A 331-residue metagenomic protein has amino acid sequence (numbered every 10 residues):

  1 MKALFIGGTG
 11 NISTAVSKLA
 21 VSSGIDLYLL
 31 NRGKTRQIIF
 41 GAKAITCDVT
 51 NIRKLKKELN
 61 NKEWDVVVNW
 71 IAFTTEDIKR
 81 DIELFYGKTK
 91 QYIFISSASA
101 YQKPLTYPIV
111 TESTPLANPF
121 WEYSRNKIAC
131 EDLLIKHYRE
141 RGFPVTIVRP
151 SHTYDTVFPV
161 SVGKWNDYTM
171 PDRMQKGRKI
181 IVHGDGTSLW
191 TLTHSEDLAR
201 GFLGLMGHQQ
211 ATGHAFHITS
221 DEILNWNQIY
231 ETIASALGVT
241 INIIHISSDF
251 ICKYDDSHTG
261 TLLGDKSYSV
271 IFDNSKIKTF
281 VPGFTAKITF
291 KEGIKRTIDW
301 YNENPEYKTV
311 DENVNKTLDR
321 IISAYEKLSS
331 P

Functional and structural regions predicted by a protein language model:
A3-S23: N-terminal Rossmann NAD(P)H-binding glycine-rich loop of SDR-like oxidoreductase domains
S97-E122, K136-R141: Active-site "gating" loop of Rossmann-like NAD(P)-dependent oxidoreductase/epimerase domains
P119-I147, Q175: Active-site Tyr-X1-5-Lys
E140-L189, T232-S235: NAD(P)-dependent short-chain dehydrogenase/reductase
V162-M170, H183-M206, G213-H214, E292: Substrate-positioning beta->alpha
K176, G204-L263, N274, R296 (+1 more regions): Mid/C-terminal beta-alpha module of Rossmann-like enzyme folds, strongest in SDR-family dehydrogenases/epimerases
S195, C252-F284, E303-Y307: Conserved C-terminal active-site "lid" loop/helix of NAD(P)H-dependent oxidoreductases that clamps the redox cofactor
I288-P331: Amphipathic terminal alpha-helices
